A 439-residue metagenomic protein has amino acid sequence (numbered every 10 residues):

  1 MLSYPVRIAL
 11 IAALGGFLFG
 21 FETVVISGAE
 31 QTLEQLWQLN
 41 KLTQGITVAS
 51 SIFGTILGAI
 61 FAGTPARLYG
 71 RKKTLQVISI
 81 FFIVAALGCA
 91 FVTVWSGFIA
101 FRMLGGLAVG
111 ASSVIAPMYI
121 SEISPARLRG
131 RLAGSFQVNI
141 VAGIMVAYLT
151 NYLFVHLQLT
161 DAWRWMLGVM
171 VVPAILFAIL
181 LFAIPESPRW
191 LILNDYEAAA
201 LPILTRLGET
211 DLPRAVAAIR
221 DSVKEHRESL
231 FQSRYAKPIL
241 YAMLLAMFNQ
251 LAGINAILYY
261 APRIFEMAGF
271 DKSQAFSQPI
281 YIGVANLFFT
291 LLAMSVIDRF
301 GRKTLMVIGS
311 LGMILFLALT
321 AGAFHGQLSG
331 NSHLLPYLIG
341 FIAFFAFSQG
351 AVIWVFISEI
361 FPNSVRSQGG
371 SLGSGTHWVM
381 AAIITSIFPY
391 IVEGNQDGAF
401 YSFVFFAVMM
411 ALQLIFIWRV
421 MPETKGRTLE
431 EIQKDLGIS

Functional and structural regions predicted by a protein language model:
M1-Y196, S222-S439: Alpha-helical transmembrane bundle of multi-pass membrane proteins
A199-I203: Solenoid-repeat scaffolds in large eukaryotic assemblies
T210-D211, G369: Conserved alpha/beta-hydrolase catalytic His-Asp/Glu region
L212-D221: Short, well-structured alpha-helical segments
